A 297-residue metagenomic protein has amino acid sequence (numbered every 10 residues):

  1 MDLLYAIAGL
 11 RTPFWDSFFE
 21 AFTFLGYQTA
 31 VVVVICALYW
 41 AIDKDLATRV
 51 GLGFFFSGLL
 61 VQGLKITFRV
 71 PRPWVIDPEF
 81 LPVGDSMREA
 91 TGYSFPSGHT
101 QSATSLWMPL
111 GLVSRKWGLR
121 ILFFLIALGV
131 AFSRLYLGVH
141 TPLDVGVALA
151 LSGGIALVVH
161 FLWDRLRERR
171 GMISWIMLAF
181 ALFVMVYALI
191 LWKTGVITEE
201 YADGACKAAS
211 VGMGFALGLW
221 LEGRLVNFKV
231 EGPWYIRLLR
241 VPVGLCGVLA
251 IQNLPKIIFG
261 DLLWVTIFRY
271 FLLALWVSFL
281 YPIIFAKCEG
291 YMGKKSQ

Functional and structural regions predicted by a protein language model:
M1-A30, V61-G92, C206, V226 (+2 more regions): N-terminal transmembrane-helix/juxtamembrane module of multi-pass inner/ER membrane proteins
F19, V34-C36, W40-A41, W74-I257: Membrane-embedded catalytic cores of phosphoryl/pyrophosphoryl-handling enzymes
T23, T48, L52, L143 (+4 more regions): Alpha-helical transmembrane segments of integral membrane proteins, emphasizing hydrophobic/aromatic residues
G26-T29, G51, F55, Q101 (+4 more regions): Residue-level signal for the membrane-embedded core of alpha-helical transmembrane segments, especially mid-helix
Y39-W40, T48-R49, L137, F285-C288: A broadly tuned "polar low-complexity/structure-edge" signature
I42-A47, G51-P78, W107: Acidic/His- and Gly-rich active-site-bordering loop/insert found across diverse amide/peptide-bond hydrolases
R49, G53, S57, V61 (+9 more regions): Alpha-helical transmembrane segments in multi-pass membrane proteins
